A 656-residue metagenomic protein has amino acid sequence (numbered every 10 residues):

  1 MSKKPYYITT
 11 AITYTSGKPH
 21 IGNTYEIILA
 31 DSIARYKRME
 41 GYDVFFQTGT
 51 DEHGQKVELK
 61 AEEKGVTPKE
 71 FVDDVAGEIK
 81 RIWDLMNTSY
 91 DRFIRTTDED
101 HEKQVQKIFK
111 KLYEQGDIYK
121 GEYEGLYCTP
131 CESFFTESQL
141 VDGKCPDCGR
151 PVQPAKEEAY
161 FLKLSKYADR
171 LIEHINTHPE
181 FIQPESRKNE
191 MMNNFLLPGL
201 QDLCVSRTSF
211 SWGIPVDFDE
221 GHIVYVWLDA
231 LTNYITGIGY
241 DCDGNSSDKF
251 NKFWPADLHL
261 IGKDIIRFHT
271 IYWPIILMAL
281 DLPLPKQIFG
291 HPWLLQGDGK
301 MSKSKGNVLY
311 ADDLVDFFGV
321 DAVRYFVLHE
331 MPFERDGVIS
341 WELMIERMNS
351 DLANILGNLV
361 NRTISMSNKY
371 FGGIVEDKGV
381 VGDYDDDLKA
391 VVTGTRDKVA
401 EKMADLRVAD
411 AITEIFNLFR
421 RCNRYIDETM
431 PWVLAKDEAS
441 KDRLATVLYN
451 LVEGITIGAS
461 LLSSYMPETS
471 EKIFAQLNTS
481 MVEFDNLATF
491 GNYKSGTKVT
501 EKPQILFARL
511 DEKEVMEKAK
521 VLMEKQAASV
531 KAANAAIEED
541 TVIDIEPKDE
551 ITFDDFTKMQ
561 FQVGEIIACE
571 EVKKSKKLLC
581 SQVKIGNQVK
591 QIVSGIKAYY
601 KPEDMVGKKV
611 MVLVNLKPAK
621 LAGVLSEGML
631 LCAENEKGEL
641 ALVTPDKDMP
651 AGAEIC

Functional and structural regions predicted by a protein language model:
S2-T48, D100-Q104, C148, P154-K369 (+1 more regions): Structured secondary-structure scaffolds
S2-V75, I94-F109, E114, C131 (+6 more regions): N-terminal catalytic cores of NTP/NDP-binding nucleotidyl/phosphoryl-transfer enzymes
G77-D91: A glycine-rich helix N-cap at a beta->alpha junction
Q115-A168, I172: Cys/His-rich short segments
K120, L343-V381, V391-V499, L613: Helix-rich, typically C-terminal accessory recognition domains appended to large enzymatic cores
Q287-G290, F474-Q476, C580: Beta-strand segments within the central parallel beta-sheet cores of soluble alpha/beta enzyme folds
S470-D555: Intrinsic disorder at enzyme termini
N534-C656: Phosphate-backbone binding interfaces of nucleic-acid-interacting proteins
